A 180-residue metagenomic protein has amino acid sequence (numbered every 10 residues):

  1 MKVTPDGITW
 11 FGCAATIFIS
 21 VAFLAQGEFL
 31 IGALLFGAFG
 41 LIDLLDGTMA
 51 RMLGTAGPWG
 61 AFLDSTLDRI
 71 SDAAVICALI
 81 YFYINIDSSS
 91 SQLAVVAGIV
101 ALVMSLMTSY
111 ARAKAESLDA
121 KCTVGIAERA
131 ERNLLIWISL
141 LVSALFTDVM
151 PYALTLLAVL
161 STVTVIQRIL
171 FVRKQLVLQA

Functional and structural regions predicted by a protein language model:
M1-L35, G40, A74-A180: Hydrophobic alpha-helical transmembrane segments
G47-S90: Basic, amphipathic juxtamembrane/active-site segments that coordinate anionic phosphate or diphosphate groups
